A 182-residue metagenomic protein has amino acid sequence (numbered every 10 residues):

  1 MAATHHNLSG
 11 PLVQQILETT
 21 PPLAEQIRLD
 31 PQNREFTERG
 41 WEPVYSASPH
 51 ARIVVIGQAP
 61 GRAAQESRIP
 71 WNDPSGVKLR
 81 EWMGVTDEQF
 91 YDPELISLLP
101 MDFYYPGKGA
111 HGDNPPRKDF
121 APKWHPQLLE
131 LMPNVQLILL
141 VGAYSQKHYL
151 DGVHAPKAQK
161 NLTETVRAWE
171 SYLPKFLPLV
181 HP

Functional and structural regions predicted by a protein language model:
M1-L12, E35, D102-P182: Glycine/proline-rich loop-helix segments at beta-alpha junctions forming the active-site rim of enzyme cores
M1-S75: Active-site and ligand/interface coordination hotspots across diverse enzymes and nucleic-acid-associated assemblies
T20-I27, P31, M83-D87, Y149 (+1 more regions): Hydrophobic, Leu/Ile/Phe/Ala-enriched alpha-helical segments that form helix-helix packing faces
G40-P49, K78-F90, L129-E130, A168-S171: Short amphipathic alpha-helices and their capping/turn segments at secondary-structure boundaries
W41, R68, P93-L95, P100-M101 (+2 more regions): Generic secondary-structure boundary/loop-capping signal
P49-G57, D92-P100, P174-L177: Short coil-to-beta-strand
G61, Q65, R80, Q146: Short, electropositive, low-hydrophobicity segments enriched in small/polar residues
P70-R117: Short, surface-exposed acidic-centric catalytic microdomains
